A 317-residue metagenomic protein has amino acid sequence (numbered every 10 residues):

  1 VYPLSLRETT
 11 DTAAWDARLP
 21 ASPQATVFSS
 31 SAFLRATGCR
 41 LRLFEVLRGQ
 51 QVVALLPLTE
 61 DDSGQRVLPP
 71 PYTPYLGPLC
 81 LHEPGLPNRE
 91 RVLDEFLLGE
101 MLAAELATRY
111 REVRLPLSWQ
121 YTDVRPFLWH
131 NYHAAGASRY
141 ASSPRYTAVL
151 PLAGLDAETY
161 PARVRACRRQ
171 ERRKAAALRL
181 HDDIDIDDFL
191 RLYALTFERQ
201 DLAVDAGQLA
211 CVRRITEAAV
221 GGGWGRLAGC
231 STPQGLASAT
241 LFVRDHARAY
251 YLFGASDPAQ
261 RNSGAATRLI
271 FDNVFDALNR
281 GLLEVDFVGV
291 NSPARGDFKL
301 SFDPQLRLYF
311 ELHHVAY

Functional and structural regions predicted by a protein language model:
Y2-Q65, W119-N262: A conserved beta-strand-loop-helix scaffold within acyl/acetyltransferase catalytic domains
V27, A32-F33, P78, T159 (+3 more regions): Residue-level preference for alpha-helix termini and adjacent loops
V52, Y72, R109, S142-P144 (+1 more regions): A short, structural micro-pattern
G64-A137, H246-P304: Acyl-donor binding region in acyl/amide transferases
V113-R114, H181-D183, D205, V285 (+1 more regions): A local structural micro-motif
S142-T147, Q305-Y317: Conserved catalytic-core motifs of GNAT/GCN5-like acyltransferases
R199, K299, R307-Y309: Secretory-pathway/luminal and periplasmic proteins that interact with or process carbohydrate-rich
